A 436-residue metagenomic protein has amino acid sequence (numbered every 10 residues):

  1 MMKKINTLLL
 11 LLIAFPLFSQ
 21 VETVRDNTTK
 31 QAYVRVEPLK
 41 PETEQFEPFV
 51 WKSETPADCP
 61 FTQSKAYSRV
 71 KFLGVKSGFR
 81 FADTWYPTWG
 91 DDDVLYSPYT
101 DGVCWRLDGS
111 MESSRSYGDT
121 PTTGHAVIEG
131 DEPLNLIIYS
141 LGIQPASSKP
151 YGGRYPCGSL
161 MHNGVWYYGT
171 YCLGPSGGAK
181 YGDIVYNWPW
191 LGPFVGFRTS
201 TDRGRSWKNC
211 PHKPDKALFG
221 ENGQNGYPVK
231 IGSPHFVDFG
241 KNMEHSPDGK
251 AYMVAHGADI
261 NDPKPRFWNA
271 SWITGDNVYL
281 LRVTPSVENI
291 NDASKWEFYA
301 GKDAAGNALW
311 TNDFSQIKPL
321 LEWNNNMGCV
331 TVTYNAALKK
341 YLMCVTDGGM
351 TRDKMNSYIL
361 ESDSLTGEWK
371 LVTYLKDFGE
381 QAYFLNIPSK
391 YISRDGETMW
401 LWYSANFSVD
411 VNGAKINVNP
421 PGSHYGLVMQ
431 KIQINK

Functional and structural regions predicted by a protein language model:
A14-P16: N-terminal signal peptide c-region/cleavage motif recognized by signal peptidases
P41-S77, T88-Y151, T170-D215: Beta-propeller domains
G78-D92, S148-Y167, G174-G177, G226-K250 (+3 more regions): Structural signature of eukaryotic scaffold interfaces centered on beta-propeller domains
G102-T123, Y171-G192, H256-W272, L342-T351 (+1 more regions): Short, conserved, GDST-rich strand-edge loop motifs in beta-rich repeat architectures
E129-N135, R198-N209, S286-V287, L360-L371 (+1 more regions): Asp-box/BNR beta-propeller loop motif
N163-Y279: Long, hydrophobic, well-ordered secondary-structure blocks that form the structural core and pocket-lining surfaces
H212-G220, E244, K250-E361, T373: Active-site cradle of extracellular carbohydrate-active enzymes
T366-S393: Conserved blade-ending motifs and adjacent loop-strand segments that build the rim/top face of beta-propeller domains
